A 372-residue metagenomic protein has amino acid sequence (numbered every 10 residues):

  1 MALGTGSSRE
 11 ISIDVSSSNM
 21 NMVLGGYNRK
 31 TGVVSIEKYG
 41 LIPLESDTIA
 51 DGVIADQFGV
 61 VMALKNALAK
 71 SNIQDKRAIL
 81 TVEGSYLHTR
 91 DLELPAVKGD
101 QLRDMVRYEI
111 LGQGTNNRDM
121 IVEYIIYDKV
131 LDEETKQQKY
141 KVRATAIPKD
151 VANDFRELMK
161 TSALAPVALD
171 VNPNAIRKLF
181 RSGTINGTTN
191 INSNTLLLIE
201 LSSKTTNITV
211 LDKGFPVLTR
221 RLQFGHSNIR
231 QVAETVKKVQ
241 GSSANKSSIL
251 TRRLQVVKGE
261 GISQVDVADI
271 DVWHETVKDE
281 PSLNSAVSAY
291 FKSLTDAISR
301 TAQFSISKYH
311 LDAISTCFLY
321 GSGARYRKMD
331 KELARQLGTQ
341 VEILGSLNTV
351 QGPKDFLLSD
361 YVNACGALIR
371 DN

Functional and structural regions predicted by a protein language model:
M1-Q113, N153, A163-A165: Non-catalytic, solvent-exposed interaction/assembly segments
I13-M20, E83-S85, I191-S193, L198-T206 (+3 more regions): A short acidic Gly-Thr/Ser loop motif
V61-S71, G183-N194, R300-F304: Phosphate-interacting basic helix/loop segments used at nucleotide- and nucleic-acid interfaces
R77, T81-T184, T349: Active-site neighborhood for divalent-cation/phosphate handling
K178, G183, A324, E342-N372: Glycine-rich phosphate-binding/hydrolytic loop that grips phosphoryl groups
T235-I314: Adenine-nucleotide phosphate-binding core of ATP-dependent small-molecule kinases
D296-S299, H310-F318, K331, L357-N372: C-terminal, charged interaction/regulatory segments at domain termini
A313-T339: Glycine-rich phosphate-binding loops at beta-strand->alpha-helix junctions
